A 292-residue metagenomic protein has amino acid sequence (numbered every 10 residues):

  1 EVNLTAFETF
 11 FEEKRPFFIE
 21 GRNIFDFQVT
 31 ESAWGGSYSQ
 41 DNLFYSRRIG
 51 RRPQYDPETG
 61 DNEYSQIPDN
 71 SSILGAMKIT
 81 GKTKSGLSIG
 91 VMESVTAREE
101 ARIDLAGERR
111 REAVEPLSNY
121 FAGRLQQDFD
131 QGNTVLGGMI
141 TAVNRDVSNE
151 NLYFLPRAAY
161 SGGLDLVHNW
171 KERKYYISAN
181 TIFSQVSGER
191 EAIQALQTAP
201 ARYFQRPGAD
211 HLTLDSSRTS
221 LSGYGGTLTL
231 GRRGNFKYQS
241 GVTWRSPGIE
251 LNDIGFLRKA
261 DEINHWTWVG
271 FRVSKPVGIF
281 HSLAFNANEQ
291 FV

Functional and structural regions predicted by a protein language model:
E1-F7, E12, A159-H168, A179 (+1 more regions): Transmembrane beta-barrel strand/turn architecture of Gram-negative outer membrane proteins
E1-G81: Residues that cap or anchor secondary-structure elements
V2, G60, A101-E108, V147-L155 (+2 more regions): Outer-membrane beta-barrel translocator domains and adjoining extracellular loop/strand segments of Gram-negative
V2-T9, I67-S71, R111-L117, L152-A158 (+2 more regions): Replace "Gram-negative outer membrane beta-barrel proteins" with "bacterial and organellar outer membrane beta-barrel
K14, S72-L74, S118-A122, A159-G163 (+2 more regions): Transmembrane beta-barrel architecture of outer-membrane proteins
S72-L74, T80, W170-V292: Exposed, low-structure sequence patches enriched in small/polar residues
I79, L125, G138, G163-L166 (+2 more regions): Conserved structural-core and active-site-/substrate-pathway-adjacent residues in large, well-folded domains of enzymes
S85-G163: Aromatic-lined, polymer-binding surfaces characteristic of secreted/periplasmic polysaccharide-degrading enzymes
